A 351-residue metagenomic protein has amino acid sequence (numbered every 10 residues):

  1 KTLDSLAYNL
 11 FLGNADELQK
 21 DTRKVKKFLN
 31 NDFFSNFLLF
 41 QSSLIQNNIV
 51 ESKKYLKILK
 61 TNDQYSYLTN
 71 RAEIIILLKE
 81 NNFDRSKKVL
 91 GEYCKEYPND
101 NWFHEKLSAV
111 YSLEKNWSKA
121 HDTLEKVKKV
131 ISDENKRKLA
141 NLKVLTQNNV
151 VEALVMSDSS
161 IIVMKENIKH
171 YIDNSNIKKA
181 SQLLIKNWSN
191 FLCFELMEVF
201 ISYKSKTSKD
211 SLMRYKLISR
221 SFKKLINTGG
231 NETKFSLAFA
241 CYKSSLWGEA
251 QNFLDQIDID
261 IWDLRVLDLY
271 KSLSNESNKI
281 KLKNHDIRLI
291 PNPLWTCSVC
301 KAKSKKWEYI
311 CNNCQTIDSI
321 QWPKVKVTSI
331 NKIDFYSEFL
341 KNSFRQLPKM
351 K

Functional and structural regions predicted by a protein language model:
L3-D4, F33-L39, Y67-E73, K88 (+6 more regions): Alpha-solenoid helical repeat scaffolds
N9, S43, L77, Y111 (+5 more regions): Residue at a conserved register position within TPR or TPR-like alpha-solenoid repeats
L12-G13, Q46, E80, E114 (+4 more regions): Structural motif corresponding to the intra-repeat A-B loop/turn of tetratricopeptide repeats
E17-K26, I49-T61, D84-C94, W117-K128 (+5 more regions): Alpha-helical repeat scaffolds
N30, Q64, P98, S132 (+4 more regions): Short coil turns that delineate tetratricopeptide repeat
F40-L44, K57, Y67-K79, I185-L246 (+1 more regions): Alpha-helical adaptor scaffolds
C297-C300, C311-C314: Short cysteine-rich clusters marking metal-coordination/redox-active sites
C314-V325: Short Cys/His-rich micro-motifs in 6-15 aa windows
